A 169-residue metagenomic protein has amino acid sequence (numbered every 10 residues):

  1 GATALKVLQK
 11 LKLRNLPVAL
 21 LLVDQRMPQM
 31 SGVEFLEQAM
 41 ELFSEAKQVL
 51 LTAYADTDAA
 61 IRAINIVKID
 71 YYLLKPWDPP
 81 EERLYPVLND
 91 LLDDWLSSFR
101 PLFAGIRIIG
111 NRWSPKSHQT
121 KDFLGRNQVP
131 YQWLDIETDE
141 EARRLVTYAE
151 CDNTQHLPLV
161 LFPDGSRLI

Functional and structural regions predicted by a protein language model:
G1-K10, G32: Helix N-cap/capping motif at the beta->alpha junctions
L13-L22: Active-site beta3 strand of CheY-like receiver
D24, T52: Active-site residues of response regulator receiver
M27: Receiver (REC) domain active-site loop signature in two-component systems and cognate sites in sensor histidine kinases
M30-F43, A55-L73, D78-Y85: Alpha4 helix (beta4-alpha4-beta5 surface) of REC/receiver domains from two-component response regulators
E82-F103: The C-terminal output helix
P101-P130: Local sequence-structure signature of Cys/Sec-based thiol-disulfide redox active-site neighborhoods
L157-G165: A short, hydrophobic beta-strand/beta-hairpin element that forms part of a small beta-sheet core
